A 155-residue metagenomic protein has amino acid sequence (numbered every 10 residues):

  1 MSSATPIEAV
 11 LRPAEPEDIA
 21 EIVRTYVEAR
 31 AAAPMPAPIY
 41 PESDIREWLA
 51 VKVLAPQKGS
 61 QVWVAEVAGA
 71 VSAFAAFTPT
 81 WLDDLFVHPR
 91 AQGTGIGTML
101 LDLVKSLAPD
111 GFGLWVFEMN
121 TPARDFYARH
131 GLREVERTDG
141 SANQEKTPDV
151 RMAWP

Functional and structural regions predicted by a protein language model:
V10-R24: A short beta-loop-alpha structural element at the N-terminal edge of CoA-dependent acyl/N-acetyltransferase catalytic
V23-K52: Conserved GNAT-fold acetyl-CoA-binding loop/helix
V51-V64, W81: A short helix-loop-beta-strand connector motif used in the catalytic cores of GNAT acetyltransferases and, in some
G59-A75: Conserved beta-hairpin
L82-Q92, V116-F117: A short, internal acetyl-CoA/4′-phosphopantetheine-binding micro-motif in the GNAT/acyltransferase core
R90-A91, G95-L103: Conserved acetyl-CoA pyrophosphate-binding loop and the N-cap/start of the following alpha-helix in GNAT-like
L107-M119: Conserved GNAT acetyl-CoA-binding A-motif
Y127, L132: Conserved active-site tyrosine of GNAT-family acetyltransferases
